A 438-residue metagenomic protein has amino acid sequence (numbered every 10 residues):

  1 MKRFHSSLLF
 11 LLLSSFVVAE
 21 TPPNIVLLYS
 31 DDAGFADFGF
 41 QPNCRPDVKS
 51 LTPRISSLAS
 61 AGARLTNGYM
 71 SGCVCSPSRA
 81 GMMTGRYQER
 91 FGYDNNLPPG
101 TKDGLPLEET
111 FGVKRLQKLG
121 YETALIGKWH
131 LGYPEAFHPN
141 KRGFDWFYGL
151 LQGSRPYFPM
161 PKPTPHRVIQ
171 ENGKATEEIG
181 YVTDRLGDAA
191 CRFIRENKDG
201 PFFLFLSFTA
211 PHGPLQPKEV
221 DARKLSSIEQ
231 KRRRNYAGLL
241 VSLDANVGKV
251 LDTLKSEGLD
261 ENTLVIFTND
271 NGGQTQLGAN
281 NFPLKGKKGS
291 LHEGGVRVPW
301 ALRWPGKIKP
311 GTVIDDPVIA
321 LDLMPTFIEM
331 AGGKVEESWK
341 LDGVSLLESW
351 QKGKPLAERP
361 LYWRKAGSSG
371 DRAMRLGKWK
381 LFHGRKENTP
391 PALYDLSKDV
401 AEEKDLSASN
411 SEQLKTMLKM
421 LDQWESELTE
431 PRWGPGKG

Functional and structural regions predicted by a protein language model:
F4, F16-A392, L396-G438: Formylglycine-dependent sulfatase
S7-S15: Bacterial N-terminal signal peptides
